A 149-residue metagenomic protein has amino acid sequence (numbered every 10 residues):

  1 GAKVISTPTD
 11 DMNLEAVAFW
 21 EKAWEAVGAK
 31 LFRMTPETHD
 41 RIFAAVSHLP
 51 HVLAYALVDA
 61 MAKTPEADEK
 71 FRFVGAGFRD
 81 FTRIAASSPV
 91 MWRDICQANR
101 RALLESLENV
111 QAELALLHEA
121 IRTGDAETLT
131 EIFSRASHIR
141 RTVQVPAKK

Functional and structural regions predicted by a protein language model:
G1-R83: Internal alpha-helical scaffold of NAD(P)-dependent oxidoreductase catalytic cores
K3, D125-L129, R140-T142: A general structural signal for short secondary-structure boundary/capping elements
H48-H51, R135, I139-T142: Alpha-helical scaffold segments in carbohydrate-active enzymes
M61-T64, T123-E127, K148-K149: Juxtamembrane/interface motifs at transmembrane-helix termini
A67-A136: Interdomain hinge/lid region at the active-site interface of Rossmann-like NAD(P)-dependent oxidoreductases
R141-K149: Long, positively charged, glycine-interspersed low-complexity recognition regions
